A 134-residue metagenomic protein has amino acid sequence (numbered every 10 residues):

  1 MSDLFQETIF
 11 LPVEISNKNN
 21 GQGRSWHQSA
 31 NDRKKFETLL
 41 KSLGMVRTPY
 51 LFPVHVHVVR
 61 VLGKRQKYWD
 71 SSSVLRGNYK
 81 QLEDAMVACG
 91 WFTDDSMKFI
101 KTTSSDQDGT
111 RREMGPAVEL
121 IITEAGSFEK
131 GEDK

Functional and structural regions predicted by a protein language model:
M1-K134: Catalytic phosphate/metal-binding cores of nucleic-acid and nucleotide-processing enzymes, i.e., regions that mediate
